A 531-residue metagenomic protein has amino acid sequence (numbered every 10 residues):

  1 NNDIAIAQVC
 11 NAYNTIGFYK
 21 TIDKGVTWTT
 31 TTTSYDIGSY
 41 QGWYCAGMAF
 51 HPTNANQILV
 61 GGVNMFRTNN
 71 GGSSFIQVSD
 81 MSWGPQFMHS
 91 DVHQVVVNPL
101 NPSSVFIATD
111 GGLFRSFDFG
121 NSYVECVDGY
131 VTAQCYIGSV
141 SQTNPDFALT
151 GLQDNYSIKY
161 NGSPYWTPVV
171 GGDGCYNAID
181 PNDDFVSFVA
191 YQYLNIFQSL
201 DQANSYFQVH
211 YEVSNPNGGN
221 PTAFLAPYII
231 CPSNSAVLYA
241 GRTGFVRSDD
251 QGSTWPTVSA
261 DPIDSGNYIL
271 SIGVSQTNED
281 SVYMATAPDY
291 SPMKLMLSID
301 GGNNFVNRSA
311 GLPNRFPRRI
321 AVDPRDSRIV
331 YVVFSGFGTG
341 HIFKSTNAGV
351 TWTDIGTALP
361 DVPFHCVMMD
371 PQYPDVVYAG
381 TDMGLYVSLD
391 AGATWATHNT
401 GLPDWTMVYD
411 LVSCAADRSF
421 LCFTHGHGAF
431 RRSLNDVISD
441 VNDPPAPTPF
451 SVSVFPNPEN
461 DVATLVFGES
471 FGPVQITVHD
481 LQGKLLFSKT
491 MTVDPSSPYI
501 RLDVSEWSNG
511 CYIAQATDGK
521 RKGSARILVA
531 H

Functional and structural regions predicted by a protein language model:
N1-D436: Beta-propeller blade termini and top-face loops
L434-P449: Low-complexity, Pro/Thr/Ser/Gly/Ala-rich linker/spacer regions in secreted, extracellular modular proteins
P445-F455, E459-H531: C-terminal outer-membrane/trafficking sorting elements
